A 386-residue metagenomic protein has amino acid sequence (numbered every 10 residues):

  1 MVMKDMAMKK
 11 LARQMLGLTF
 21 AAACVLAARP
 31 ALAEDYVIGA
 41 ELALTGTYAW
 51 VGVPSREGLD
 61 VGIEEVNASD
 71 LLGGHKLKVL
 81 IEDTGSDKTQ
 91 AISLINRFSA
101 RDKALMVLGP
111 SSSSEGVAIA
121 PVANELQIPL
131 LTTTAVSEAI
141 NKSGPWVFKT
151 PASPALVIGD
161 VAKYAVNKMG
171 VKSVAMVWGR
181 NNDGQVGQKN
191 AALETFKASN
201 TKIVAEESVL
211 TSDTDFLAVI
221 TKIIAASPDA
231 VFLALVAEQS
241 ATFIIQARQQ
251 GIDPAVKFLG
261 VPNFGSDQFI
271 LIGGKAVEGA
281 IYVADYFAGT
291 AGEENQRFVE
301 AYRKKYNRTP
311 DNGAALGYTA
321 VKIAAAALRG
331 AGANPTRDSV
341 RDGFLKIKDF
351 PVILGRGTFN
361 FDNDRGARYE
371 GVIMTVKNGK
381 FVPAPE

Functional and structural regions predicted by a protein language model:
Y36-G58, G62, E82-T89, S111-S114 (+3 more regions): Extracytoplasmic "Venus flytrap"
V37, W50-E57, S69-N141, T150 (+2 more regions): Beta-alpha junction/loop-to-helix N-cap segments that form part of ligand/metal-binding clefts
L44, V147-T211, A230, A324: An alpha-beta-alpha
A91, T150-S173, V186-Q188, T214-L217 (+4 more regions): Hydrophobic alpha-helical segments within soluble ligand-binding/sensing domains
F98, D102-S111, L131-T133, A175-W178 (+4 more regions): Periplasmic-binding protein-like
A123, Q188-V283: Extracellular/periplasmic bilobed ligand-binding domains
I244-Y318, G330-A331, T375-A384: Extracellular/periplasmic periplasmic-binding protein-like sensory domains
K304-A314, A325-P383: Segments of small-molecule ligand-sensing domains
